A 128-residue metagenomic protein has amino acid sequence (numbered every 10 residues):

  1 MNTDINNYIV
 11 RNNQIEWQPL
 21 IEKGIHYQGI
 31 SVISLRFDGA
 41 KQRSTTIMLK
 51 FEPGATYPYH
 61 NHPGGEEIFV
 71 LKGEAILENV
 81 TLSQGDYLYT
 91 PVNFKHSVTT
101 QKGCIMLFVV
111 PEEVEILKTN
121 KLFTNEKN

Functional and structural regions predicted by a protein language model:
M1-R43, F123-N128: A short, N-terminal "cap"/entry segment at the start of jelly-roll beta-barrel domains of the cupin/DSBH fold
I30, V92-N120: Ligand-binding loop in jelly-roll beta-barrel domains
V32-S34, T46-K50, E67, Y87-Y89: Conserved hydrophobic/aromatic beta-strand scaffold that supports enzyme active sites
F37, F51-H62, E112-E113: Short beta-strand/loop turn elements enriched in aromatics
I47-L49, P58-H62, N79-V80, V98-T100: Short histidine-centered beta-strand/loop micro-motifs that create catalytic or ligand/metal-coordination sites
E52-A55, H62-L77: Glycine- and acidic-residue-biased ligand/ion/polar-headgroup-sensing regions
L77-H96: Short acidic-glycine-tyrosine-enriched beta hairpin
